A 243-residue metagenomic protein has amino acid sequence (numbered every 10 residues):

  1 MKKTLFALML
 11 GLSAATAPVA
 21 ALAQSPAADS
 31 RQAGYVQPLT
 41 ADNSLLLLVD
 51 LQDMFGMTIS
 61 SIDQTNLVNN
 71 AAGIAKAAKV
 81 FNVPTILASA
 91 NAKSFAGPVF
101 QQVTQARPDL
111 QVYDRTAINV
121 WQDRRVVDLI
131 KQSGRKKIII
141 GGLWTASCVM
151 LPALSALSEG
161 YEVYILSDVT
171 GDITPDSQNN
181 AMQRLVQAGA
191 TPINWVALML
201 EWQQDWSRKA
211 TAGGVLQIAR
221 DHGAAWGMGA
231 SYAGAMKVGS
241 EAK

Functional and structural regions predicted by a protein language model:
M1-T4: Positively charged n-region of N-terminal signal peptides that target proteins for export
A7-A17: Bacterial N-terminal signal peptides
L22-A117, N179-V186, A190-P192, V196 (+1 more regions): Active-site acidic carboxylates
G34-Y35, V99-Q101, Q122-L129, V149-P152: Short, charged beta->alpha transition segments
D42-S44, P108-D109, S133-K136, G160-E162: Short coil/turn connectors at secondary-structure junctions
A77-F81, Q132, L154-E162: Alpha-helix C-terminal capping segments
V112-G134: Glycine-rich oxoanion-binding loops at beta->alpha junctions
K137-W195: A contiguous pocket-lining binding segment that forms or flanks enzyme active sites
